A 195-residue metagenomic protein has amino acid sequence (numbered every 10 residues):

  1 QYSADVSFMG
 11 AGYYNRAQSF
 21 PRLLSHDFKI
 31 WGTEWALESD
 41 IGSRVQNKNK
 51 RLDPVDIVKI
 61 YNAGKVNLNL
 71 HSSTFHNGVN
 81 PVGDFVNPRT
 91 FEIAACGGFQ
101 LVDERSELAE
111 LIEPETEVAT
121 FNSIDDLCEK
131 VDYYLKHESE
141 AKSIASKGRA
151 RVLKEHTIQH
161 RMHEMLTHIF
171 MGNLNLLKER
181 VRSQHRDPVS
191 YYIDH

Functional and structural regions predicted by a protein language model:
Q1-P114: Nucleotide-sugar donor-binding catalytic core of glycosyltransferases
Q46-N49, V82, T116, K130 (+2 more regions): Generic anion/oxyanion-binding catalytic loop in active/binding sites
V58, F91, D125, S139-K142 (+1 more regions): Residues in well-ordered alpha-helical elements
N62, F99-Q100, T116-S123, I169-V181: Short, contiguous hydrophobic alpha-helices characteristic of membrane insertion segments
N87, V118-I124, Y134-E138: Conserved acidic donor-binding segment of nucleotide-sugar-dependent glycosyltransferases
A109-K130: Change "using UDP/GDP/dTDP sugars" to "using nucleotide sugars
K130-H195: C-terminal amphipathic helix plus adjacent low-complexity, charged tail appended to glycosyltransferase catalytic
